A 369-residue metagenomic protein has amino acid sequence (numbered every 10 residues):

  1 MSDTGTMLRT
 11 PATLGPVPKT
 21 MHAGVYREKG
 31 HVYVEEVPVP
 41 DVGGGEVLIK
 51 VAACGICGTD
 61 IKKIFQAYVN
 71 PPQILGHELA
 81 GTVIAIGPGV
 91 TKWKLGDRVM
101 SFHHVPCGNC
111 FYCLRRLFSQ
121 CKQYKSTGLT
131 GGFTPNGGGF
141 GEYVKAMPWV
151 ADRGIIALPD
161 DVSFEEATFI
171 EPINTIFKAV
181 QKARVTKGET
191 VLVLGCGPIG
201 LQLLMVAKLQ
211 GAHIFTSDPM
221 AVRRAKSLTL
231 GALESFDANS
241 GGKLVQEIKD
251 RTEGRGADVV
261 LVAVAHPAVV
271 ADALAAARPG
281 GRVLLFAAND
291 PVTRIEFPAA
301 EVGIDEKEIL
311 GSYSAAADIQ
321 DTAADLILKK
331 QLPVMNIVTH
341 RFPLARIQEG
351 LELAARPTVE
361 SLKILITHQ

Functional and structural regions predicted by a protein language model:
S2-A23, A271-A275, A317-Q369: C-terminal hydrophobic helical "lid"/dimerization subdomain of Rossmann-like NAD(P)H-dependent oxidoreductases
P38-C54, A67-L114, V150, A157-D161: Glycine-rich beta-strand-centered segment in the early N-terminal region that forms part of a ligand/cofactor-binding
R98, T190, V259, G281-R282 (+1 more regions): Short glycine-centered segments of the SAM/dcSAM-binding site in methyltransferase folds
N109-L194: NAD(P)H dinucleotide-binding glycine-rich loop of Rossmann-like/cofactor-binding domains, especially the beta1-alpha1
A157-G241: Mid-domain Rossmann-like dinucleotide-binding core that forms the NAD(H)/NADP(H) cofactor-binding site
G241-E253: Short amphipathic alpha-helix with an adjacent loop that forms part of the alpha/beta core around
H266-Q331, T367-Q369: Glycine-rich phosphate-binding loop and adjacent beta-alpha segment of Rossmann(oid) nucleotide-cofactor-binding
